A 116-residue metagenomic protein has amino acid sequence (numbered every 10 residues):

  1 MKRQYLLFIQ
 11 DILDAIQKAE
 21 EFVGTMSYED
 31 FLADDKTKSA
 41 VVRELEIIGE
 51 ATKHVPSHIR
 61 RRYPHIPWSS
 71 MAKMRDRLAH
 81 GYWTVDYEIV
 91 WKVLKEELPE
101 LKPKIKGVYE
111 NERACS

Functional and structural regions predicted by a protein language model:
M1-S116: Solvent-exposed interaction patches of small proteins and small membrane subunits
